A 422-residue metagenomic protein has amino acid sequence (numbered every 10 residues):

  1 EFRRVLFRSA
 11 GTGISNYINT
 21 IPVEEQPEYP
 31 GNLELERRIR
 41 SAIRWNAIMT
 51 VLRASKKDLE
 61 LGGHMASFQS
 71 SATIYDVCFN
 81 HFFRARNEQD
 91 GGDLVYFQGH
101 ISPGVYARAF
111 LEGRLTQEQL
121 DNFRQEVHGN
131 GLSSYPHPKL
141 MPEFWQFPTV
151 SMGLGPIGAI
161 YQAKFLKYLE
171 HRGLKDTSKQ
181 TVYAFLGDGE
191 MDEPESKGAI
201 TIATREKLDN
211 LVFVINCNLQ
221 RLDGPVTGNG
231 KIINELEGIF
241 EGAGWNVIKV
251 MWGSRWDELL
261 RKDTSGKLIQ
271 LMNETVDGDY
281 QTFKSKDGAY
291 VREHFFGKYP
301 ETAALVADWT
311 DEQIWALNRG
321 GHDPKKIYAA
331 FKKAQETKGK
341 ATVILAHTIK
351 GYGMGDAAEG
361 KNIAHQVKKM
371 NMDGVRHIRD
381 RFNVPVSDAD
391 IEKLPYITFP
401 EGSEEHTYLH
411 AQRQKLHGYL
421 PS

Functional and structural regions predicted by a protein language model:
E1-F2, Y135: Aromatic-residue hotspot detector
R3-V77, F185-L186, E190, P194-E195 (+1 more regions): Conserved acidic/glycine
G31, L35-I39, I43, A47-K56 (+2 more regions): Cofactor-binding active-site loop characterized by glycine-rich and histidine/acidic residues
R114-G129, R205-N216, E235-V247: A glycine-rich helix N-cap at a beta->alpha junction
